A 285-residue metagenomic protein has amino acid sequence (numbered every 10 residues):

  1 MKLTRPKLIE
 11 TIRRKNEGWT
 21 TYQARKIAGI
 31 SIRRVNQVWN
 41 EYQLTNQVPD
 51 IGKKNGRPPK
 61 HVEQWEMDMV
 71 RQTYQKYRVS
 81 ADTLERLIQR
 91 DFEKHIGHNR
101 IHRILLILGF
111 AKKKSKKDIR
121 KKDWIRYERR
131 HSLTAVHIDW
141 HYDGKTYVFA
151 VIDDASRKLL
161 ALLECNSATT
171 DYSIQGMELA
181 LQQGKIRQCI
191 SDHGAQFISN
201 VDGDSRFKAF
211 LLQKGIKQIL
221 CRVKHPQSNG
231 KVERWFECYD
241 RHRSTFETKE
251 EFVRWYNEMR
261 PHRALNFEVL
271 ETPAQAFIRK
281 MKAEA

Functional and structural regions predicted by a protein language model:
K2-W19, M67-K76: Short, amphipathic alpha-helical "recognition" segments used to contact nucleic acids or chromatin
Y22, R33-N36, N99: Key DNA-contact positions within bacterial/archaeal DNA-binding proteins
Q23-A28, L84: Short alpha-helical "recognition helix" segments of helix-turn-helix
P49-M69, T73-A135, S205, T272-I278: Basic, flexible linker segments flanking DNA-binding modules in nucleic acid-interacting mobile-element proteins
K94-H95, N99, R103-K158, N166 (+3 more regions): Mobile-element integrase/transposase regions, centering on the N-terminal DNA-binding/Zn-coordinating module
M177, L181-V201, R222-K224, N229 (+1 more regions): Acidic/histidine-rich, metal-coordinating catalytic segments
F197-R241, P273-Q275: RNase H-like two-metal-ion nuclease catalytic core shared by retroviral integrases and related mobile-element nucleases
K214, E237-A285: C-terminal domain-tail junction helix/linker
